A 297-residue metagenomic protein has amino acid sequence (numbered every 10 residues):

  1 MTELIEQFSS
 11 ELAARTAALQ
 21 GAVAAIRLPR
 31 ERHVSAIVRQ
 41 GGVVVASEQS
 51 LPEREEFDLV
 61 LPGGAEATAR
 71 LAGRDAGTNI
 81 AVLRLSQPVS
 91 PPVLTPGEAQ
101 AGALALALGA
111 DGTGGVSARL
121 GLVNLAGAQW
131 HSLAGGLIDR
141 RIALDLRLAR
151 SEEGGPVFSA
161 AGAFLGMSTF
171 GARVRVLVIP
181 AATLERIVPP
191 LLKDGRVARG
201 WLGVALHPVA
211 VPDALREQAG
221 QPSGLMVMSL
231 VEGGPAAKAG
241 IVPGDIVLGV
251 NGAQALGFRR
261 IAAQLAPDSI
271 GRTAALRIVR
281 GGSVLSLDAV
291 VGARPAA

Functional and structural regions predicted by a protein language model:
M1-T16, A107, A160, F164-P222 (+4 more regions): C-terminal cap/linker of serine protease catalytic domains
T2-L4, L28-S117, R141-I142, S151 (+6 more regions): Conserved active-site neighborhood of the chymotrypsin/trypsin-like protease fold
A22, A81-V93, S117-V174, A181 (+1 more regions): Active-site region of chymotrypsin-like
A24, Q40-V44, F158-L165, G244: Short, glycine-anchored, charge-dense loop/turn motifs used at functional sites
R32, R147, D194-Q264, V279-V290 (+1 more regions): PDZ/PDZ-like groove recognition
G41, A72-R74, A126, R147 (+5 more regions): Residue-level recognition of beta-strand microenvironments
A72-N79, A126-A143, L191-A198, V209-G224: Gly/Ser-enriched beta-turn/beta-hairpin loop segments
Q100-L104, F158-A163, V242-G249: Short, well-structured beta-strand-loop connectors
